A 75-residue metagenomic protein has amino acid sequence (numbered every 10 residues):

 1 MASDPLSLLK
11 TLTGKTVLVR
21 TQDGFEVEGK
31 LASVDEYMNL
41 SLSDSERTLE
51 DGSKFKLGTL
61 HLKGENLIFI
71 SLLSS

Functional and structural regions predicted by a protein language model:
M1-S75: Conserved RNA-binding domains used in RNP assembly and mRNA/RNA metabolism
